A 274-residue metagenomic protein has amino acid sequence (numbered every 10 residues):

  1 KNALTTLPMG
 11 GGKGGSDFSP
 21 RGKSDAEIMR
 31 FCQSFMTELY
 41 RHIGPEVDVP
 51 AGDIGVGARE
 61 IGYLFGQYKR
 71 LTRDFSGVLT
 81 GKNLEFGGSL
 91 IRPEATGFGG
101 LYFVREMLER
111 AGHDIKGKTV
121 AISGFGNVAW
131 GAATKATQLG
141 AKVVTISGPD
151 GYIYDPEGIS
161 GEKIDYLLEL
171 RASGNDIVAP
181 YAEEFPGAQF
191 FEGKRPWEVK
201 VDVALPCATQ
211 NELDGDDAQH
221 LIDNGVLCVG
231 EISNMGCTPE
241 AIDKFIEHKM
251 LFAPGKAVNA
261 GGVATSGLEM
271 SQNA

Functional and structural regions predicted by a protein language model:
K1-I91: N-terminal ligand-binding/catalytic initiation module
K1-L4, R21, Q33-P45, G66-D74 (+6 more regions): Generic secondary-structure signature for well-ordered alpha-helical cores
M29-Y40, I61-G66, F98-R105, A133-T137 (+4 more regions): Predominant activation on well-ordered alpha-helical scaffold segments within soluble catalytic domains
I43-E46, H113-G117, V199-D202, L221-C228 (+1 more regions): Short, surface-exposed connector motifs at secondary-structure boundaries
V47-A51, D74-L79, I122, T145-G148 (+4 more regions): General beta-strand structural signal in soluble alpha/beta enzymes
D53-I54, S89-T96, A121-F125, I232-N234 (+1 more regions): Active-site nucleophile and cofactor-binding loops and adjacent substrate-binding regions of central metabolic enzymes
T80-N83, G88-K200: Glycine-rich phosphate/diphosphate-binding loop of Rossmann-like nucleotide-binding domains
A208-A274: Rossmann-fold NAD(P)-binding glycine/threonine-rich loop
